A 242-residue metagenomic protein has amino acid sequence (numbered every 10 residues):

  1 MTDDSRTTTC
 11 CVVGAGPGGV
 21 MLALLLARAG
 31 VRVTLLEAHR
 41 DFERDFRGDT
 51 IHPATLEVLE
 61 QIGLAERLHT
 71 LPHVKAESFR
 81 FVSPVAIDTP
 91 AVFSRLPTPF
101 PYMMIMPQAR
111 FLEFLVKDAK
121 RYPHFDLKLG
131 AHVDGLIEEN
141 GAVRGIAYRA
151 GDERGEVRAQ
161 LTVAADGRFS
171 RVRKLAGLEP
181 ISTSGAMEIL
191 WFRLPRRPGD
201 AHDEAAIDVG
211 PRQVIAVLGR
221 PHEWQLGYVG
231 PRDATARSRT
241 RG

Functional and structural regions predicted by a protein language model:
D3-G18: Beta1/beta-strand and adjacent pyrophosphate-binding region of the FAD-binding site in flavoprotein oxidoreductases
G14-G19, Q160, D166-G167: Conserved phosphate-binding and hydrolysis motifs of nucleotide-dependent enzymes
A27-R47: Glycine-rich FAD pyrophosphate-binding loop
H52-D118: Active-site-adjacent segment of FAD-dependent monooxygenases/related oxidoreductases
L129-V143: A conserved short coil-to-beta-strand element within the FAD-binding core of flavoproteins
V143, Y148-G155, L161-G242: Conserved FAD-binding catalytic core of PHBH/FMO-like flavoproteins
